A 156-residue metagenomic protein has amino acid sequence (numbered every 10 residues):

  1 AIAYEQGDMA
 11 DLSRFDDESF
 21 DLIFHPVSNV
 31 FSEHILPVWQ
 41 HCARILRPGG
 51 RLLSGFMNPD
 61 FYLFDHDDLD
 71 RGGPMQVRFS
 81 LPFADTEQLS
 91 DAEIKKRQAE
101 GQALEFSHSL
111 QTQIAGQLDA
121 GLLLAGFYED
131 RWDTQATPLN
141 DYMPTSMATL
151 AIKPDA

Functional and structural regions predicted by a protein language model:
G7: Cofactor-binding loops of NAD(P)H-dependent oxidoreductases, dominated by short-chain dehydrogenase/reductases
A10-I23: A short acidic, Gly/Pro-enriched loop at the edge of an enzyme's catalytic core that lines a small-molecule cofactor
D21-L36: A short SAM/SAH-binding and catalytic strip from SAM-dependent methyltransferases
L36-R51: A short glycine-rich, Lys/Arg-flanked "PGG" loop and its adjoining helix->strand segment in the class I
R51-A92: Conserved class I S-adenosyl-L-methionine
L104-F127: Short alpha-helix
A120-L122, T137-A156: Core SAM-dependent methyltransferase catalytic element
